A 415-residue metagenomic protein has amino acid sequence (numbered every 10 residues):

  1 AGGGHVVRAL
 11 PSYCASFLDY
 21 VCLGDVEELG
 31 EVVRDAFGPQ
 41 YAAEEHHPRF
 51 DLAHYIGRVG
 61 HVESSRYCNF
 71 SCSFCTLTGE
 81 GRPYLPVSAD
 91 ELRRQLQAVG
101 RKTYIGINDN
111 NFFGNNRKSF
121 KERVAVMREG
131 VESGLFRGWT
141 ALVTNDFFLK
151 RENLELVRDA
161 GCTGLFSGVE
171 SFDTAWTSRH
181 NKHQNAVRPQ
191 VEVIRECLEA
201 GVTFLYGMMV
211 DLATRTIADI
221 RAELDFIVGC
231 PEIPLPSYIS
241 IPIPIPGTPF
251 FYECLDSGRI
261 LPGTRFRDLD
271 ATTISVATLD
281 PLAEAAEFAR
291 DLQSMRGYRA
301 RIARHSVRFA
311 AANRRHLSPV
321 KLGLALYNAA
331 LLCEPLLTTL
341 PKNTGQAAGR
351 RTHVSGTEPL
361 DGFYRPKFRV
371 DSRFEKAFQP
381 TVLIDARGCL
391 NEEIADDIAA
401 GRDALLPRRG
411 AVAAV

Functional and structural regions predicted by a protein language model:
A1-H46, G247: Glycine-rich beta-alpha loop elements in corrinoid/cobalamin-binding modules across cobalamin-dependent enzymes
V6-Y13, F70, N115-R117, A175 (+4 more regions): Flexible glycine/acidic-rich beta-alpha junction loops that bind and position SAM and/or redox cofactors in anaerobic
L10-S16, E152-N153, T214-G229: Catalytic cores of alpha/beta
A15, G30-F37, R93-T103, I227-C230: Alpha-helix C-terminal capping segments
Y20, Y104, G164, P234-P236: Residues at the N-termini of beta-strands
P48-F204, V210-L212, D225: Radical SAM [4Fe-4S] cluster-binding motif and immediate context
P249-F251, R267-V415: Radical SAM enzyme core and accessory elements
